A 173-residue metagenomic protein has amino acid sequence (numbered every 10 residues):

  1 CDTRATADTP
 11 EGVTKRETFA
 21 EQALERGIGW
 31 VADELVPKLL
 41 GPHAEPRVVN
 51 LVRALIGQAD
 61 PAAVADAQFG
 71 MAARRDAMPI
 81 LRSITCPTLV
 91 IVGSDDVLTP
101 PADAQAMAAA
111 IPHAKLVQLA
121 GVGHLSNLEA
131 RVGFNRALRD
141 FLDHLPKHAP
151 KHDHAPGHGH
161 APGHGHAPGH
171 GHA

Functional and structural regions predicted by a protein language model:
C1-T9: Active-site nucleophile loop of the alpha/beta-hydrolase fold
D8-T14, E25-S83: Conserved alpha/beta-hydrolase catalytic His-Asp/Glu region
L35, Q68, M107, F134 (+2 more regions): Hydrophobic "lid"/C-terminal helical patch of Rossmann-like NAD(P)-dependent dehydrogenase/epimerase domains
V48, V97-D103: Conserved alpha/beta-hydrolase "acid-adjacent" motif
I84, V90-V92, D96: Short beta-strand/loop motif that positions the catalytic acidic residue of the alpha/beta-hydrolase fold
Q105-A114: Active-site-adjacent alpha-helix of alpha/beta-hydrolase-fold enzymes
H113-H152, G171-A173: Catalytic active-site module of serine/aspartate enzymes centered on a nucleophile-bearing elbow/loop
H152-H172: Long, intrinsically disordered low-complexity tandem-repeat segments
